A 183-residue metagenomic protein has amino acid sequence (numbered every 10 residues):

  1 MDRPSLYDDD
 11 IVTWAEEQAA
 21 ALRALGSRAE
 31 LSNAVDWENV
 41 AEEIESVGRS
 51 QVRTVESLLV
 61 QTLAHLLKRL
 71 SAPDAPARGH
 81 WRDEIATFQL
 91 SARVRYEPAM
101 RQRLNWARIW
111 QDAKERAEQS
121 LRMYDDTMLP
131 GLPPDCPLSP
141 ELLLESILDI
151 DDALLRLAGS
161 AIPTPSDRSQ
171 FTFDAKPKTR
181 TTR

Functional and structural regions predicted by a protein language model:
M1-V60, A64-R183: Surface/interface-facing alpha-helical segments and adjacent flexible terminal/loop regions used for partner/assembly
